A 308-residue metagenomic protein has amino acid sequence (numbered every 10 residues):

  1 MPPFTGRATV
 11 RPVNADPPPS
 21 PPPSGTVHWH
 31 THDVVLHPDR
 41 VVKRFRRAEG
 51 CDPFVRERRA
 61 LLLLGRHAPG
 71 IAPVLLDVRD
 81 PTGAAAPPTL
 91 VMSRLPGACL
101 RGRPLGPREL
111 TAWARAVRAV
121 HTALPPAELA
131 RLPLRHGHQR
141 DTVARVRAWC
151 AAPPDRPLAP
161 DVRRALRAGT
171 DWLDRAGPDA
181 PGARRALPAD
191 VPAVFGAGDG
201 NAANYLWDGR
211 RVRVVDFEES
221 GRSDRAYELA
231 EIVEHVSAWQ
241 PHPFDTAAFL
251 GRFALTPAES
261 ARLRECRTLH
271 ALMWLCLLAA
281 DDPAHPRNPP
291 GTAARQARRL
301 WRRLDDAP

Functional and structural regions predicted by a protein language model:
P3-R7, P12-N14, W149-R164, F244 (+2 more regions): ATP/Mg2+ or Mg2+-diphosphate-binding catalytic cores that bind nucleotide phosphates or diphosphates via glycine-rich
P17-S24: Conserved N-terminal boundary motif of the eukaryotic protein kinase catalytic domain
V27-R140: ATP-binding pocket architecture of kinase catalytic cores
T31-L36, R175-Y227: Active-site acidic catalytic loop and adjacent metal/ATP-binding pocket of ATP-dependent phosphoryl transfer enzymes
H37-V41, P69-I71, D208-R211, S237 (+1 more regions): Short glycine/proline-enriched coil/turn segments at helix->beta-strand junctions
G65-A68, R79, H121-E128, G177 (+5 more regions): A general structural signal marking secondary-structure boundaries and capping sites
V78-T82, L100-D171, P178-A193, G221-S223 (+1 more regions): A cross-family kinase active-site recognition segment
A226-A258, T268-R287, Q296-R299: Active-site activation/catalytic loop segments of kinase-like enzymes and analogous catalytic loops in related
